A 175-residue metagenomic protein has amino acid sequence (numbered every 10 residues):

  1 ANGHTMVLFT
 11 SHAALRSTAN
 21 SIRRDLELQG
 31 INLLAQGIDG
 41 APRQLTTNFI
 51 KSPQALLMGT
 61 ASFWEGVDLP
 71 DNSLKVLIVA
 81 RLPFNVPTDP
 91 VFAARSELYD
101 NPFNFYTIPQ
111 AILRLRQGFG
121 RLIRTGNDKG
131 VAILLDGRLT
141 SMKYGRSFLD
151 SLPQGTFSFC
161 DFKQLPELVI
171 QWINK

Functional and structural regions predicted by a protein language model:
A1-K175: ASCE RecA-like P-loop NTPase motor cores that couple ATP hydrolysis to mechanical translocation on nucleic acids
